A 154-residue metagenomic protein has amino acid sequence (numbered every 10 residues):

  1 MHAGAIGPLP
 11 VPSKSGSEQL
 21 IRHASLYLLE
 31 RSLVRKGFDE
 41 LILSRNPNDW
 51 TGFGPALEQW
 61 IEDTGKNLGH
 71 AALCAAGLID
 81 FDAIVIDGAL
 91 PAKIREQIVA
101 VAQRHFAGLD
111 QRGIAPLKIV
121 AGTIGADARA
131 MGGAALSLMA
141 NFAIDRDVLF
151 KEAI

Functional and structural regions predicted by a protein language model:
H2-A5: Phosphorylation-prone, low-complexity intrinsically disordered regions
V11-I154: ATP-binding/phosphotransfer module of carbohydrate and carboxylate kinases, centering on a glycine-rich
